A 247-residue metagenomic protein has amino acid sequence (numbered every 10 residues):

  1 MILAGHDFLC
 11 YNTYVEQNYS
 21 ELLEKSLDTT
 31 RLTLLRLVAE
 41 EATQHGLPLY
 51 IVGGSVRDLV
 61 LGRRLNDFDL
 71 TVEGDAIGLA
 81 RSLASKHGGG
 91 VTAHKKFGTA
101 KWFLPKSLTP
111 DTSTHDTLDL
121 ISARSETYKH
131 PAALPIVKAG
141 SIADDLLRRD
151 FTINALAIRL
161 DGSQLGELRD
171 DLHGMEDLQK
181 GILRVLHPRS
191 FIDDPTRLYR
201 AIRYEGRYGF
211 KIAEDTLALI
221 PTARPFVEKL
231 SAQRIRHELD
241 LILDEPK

Functional and structural regions predicted by a protein language model:
I2, F8-K247: Catalytic cores of the polymerase beta-like nucleotidyltransferase superfamily and closely associated nucleotide
